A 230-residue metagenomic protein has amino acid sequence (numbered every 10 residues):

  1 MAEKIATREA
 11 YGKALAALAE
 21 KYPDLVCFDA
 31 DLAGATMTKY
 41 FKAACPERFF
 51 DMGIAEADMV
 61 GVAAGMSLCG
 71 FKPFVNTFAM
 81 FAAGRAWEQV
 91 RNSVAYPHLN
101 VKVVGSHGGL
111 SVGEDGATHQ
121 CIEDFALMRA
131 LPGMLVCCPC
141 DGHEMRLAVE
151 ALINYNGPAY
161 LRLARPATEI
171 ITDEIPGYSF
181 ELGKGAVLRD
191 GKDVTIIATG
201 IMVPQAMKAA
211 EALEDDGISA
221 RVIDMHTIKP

Functional and structural regions predicted by a protein language model:
M1-R162, A167: Thiamine diphosphate
A6-L18, F41, L147-P158, A167-D215: Glycine-/acidic-rich phosphate or pyrophosphate-binding loops and their flanking alpha/beta elements
D24, D193-T195, S219: Residues that mark the start of a beta-strand
F28, R162, I197-A198, R221-M225: Short, conserved beta-strand edge motifs with alternating hydrophobic and charged residues
A35, A83-G84, V203-P204, K229-P230: Loop/helix-junction capping segments adjacent to catalytic residues or to phosphate/diphosphate-binding pockets
T38, T77, T195, T199 (+1 more regions): Ser/Thr-centric signal marking residues that sit in or immediately flank functional binding/regulatory motifs
A63, M128, I196, L213 (+1 more regions): Hydrophobic, well-ordered secondary-structure elements that form the walls of internal hydrophobic environments
E211, D216-P230: Generic long, charged, amphipathic alpha-helical segments
